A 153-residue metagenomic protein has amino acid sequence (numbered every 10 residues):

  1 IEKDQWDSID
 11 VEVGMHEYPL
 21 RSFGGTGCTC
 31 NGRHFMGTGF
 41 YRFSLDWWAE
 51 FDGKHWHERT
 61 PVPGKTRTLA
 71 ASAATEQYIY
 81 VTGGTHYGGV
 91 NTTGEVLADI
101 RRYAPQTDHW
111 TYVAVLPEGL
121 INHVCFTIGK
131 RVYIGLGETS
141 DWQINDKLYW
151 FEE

Functional and structural regions predicted by a protein language model:
I1-E153: Kelch-like beta-propeller repeat domains
